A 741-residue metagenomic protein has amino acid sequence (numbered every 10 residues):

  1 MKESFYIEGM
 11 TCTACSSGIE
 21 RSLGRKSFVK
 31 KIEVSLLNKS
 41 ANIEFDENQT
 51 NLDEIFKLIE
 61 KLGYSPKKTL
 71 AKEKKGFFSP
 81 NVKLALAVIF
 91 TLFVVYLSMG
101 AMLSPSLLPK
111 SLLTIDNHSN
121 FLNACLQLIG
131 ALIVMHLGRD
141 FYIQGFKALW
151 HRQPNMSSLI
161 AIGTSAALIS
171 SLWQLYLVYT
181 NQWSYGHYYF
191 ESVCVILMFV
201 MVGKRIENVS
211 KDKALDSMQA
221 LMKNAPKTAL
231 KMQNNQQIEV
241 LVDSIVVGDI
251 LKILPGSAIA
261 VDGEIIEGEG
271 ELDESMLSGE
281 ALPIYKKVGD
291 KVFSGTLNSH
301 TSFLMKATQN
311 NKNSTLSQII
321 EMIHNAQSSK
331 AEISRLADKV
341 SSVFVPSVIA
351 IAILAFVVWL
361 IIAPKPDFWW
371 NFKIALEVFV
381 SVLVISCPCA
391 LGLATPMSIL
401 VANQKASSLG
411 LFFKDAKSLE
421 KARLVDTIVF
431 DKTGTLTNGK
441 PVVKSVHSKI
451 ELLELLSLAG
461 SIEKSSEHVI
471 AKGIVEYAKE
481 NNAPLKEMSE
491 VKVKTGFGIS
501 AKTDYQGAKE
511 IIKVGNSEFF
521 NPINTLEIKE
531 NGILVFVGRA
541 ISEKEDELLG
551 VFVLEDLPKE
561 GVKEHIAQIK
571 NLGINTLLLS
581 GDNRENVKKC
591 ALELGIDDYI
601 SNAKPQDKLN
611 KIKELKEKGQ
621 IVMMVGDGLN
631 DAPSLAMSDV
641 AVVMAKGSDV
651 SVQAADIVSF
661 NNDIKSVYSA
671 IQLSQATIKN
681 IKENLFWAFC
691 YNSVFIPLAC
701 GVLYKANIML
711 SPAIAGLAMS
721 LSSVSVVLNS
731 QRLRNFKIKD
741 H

Functional and structural regions predicted by a protein language model:
M1-L122, Q236, S317, E321-S329 (+1 more regions): Flexible metal-binding regulatory segments at protein termini and peripheral loops
S17, N38, Y505-E510, I541-E683: Conserved ATP-binding TGD loop and adjacent catalytic N/P-domain core of P-type ATPases
K26-D46, L52-D53, H187-F190, A220-N313 (+2 more regions): Conserved cytosolic catalytic loops of P-type ATPases
E60-F77, L112, I133, G138-Q153 (+7 more regions): Non-transmembrane, extramembrane segments of multi-pass ion/lipid transporters
F78-T228, K339, P346, V446 (+1 more regions): Transmembrane helix-loop-helix hairpins at the membrane interface
L103-H118, W150, I169, K405 (+6 more regions): Membrane-embedded alpha-helical bundles of multi-pass transporters
L132-F141, A148-H151, S158, S165 (+5 more regions): Hydrophobic alpha-helical transmembrane segments
V443-I574, R584, I596-I612: P-type ATPase nucleotide-binding
